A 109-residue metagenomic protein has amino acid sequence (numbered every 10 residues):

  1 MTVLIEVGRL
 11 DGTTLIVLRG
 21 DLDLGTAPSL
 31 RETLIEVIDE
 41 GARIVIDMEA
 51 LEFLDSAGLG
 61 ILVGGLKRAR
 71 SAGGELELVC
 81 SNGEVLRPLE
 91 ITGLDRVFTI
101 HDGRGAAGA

Functional and structural regions predicted by a protein language model:
M1-E52, G64-A109: STAS-like cytosolic regulatory interaction modules
D55: Active-site-adjacent loop/helix micro-motif of nuclease/hydrolase catalytic cores
